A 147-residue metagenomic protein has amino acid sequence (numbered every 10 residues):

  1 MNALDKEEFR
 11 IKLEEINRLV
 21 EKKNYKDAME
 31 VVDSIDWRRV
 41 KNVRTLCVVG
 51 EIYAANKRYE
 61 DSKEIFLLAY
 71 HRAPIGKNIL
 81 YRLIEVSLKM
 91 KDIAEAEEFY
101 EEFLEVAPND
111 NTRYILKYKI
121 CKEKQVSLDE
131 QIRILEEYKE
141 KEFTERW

Functional and structural regions predicted by a protein language model:
E8-R38: Alpha-helical segment of the N-proximal tetratricopeptide repeat
K22, N56, M90, K124-Q125: Structural motif corresponding to the intra-repeat A-B loop/turn of tetratricopeptide repeats
S34-W37, L67-H71, L104-E105, E137-E140: Conserved structural position within tetratricopeptide repeats
V40, P74, P108, E140-F143: Short coil turns that delineate tetratricopeptide repeat
V48, R82, L116-K117: Canonical tetratricopeptide repeat
